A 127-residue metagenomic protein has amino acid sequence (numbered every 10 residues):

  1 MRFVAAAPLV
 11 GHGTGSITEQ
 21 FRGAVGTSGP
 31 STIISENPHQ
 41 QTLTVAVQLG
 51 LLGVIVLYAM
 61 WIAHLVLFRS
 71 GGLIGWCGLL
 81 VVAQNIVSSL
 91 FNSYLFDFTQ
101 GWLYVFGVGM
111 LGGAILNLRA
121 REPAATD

Functional and structural regions predicted by a protein language model:
R2-L49: Long extracytoplasmic/lumenal interhelical loops at the membrane interface of multi-pass membrane proteins
V4-A5, R69, F91: Protein kinase-like catalytic domain
T14-T18, G53-V56, Y104, G112: Short, flexible micro-motifs
Q20, Q41, V45, H64 (+3 more regions): Generic recognition of well-ordered alpha-helical segments
G23-A24, S70, S89: Transmembrane helix-loop junction
T27, Q48-A83: Hydrophobic transmembrane alpha-helices and their immediate junctions
G75-L90, Y94-D127: Transmembrane alpha-helices of multi-pass inner-membrane enzymes
